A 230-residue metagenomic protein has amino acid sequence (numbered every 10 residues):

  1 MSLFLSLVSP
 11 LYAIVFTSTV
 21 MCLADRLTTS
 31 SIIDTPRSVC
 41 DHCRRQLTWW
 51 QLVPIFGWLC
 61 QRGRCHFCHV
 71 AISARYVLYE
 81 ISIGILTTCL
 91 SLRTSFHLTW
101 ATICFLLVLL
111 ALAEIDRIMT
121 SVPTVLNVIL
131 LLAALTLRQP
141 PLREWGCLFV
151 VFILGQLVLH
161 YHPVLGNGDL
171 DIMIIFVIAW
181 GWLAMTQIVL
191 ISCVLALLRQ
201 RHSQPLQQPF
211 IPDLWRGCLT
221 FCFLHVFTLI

Functional and structural regions predicted by a protein language model:
M1-I230: A membrane-topology feature that recognizes alpha-helical transmembrane segments and their immediate juxtamembrane
